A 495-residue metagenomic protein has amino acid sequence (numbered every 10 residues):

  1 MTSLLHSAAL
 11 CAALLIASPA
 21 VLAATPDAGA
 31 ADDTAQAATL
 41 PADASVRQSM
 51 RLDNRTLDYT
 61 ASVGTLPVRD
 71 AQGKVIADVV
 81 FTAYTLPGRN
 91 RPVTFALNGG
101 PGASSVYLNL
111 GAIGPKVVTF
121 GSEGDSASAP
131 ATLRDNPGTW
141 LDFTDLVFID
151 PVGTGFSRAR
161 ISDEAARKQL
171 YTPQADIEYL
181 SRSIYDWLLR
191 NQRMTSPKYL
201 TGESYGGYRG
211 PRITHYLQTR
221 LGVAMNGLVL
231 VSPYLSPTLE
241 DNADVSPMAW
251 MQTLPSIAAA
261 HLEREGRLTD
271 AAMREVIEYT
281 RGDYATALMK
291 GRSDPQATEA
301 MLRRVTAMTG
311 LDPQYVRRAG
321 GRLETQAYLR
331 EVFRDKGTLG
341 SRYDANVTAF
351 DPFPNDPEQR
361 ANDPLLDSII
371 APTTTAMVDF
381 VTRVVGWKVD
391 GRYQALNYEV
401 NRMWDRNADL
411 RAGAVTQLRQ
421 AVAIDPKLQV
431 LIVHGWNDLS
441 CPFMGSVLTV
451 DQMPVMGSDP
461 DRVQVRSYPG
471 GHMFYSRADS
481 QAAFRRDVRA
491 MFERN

Functional and structural regions predicted by a protein language model:
T25-D32, G73-Y171, D451: N-terminal cap/lid subdomain of alpha/beta-hydrolase-fold enzymes
K116-T119, Q218-Q296, A300-A307: A catalytic-pocket lid/entrance helix-loop region that shapes and gates access to the active site across common
E178-S196: Conserved acidic catalytic loop of the alpha/beta-hydrolase fold
R193-Y205: Alpha/beta-hydrolase fold nucleophile elbow
G202-H215: Glycine-rich nucleophile elbow surrounding the catalytic serine of serine-hydrolase chemistry
P295-S440: Alpha/beta-hydrolase fold catalytic core
L428, P442-Q452: Short alpha-helix in the alpha/beta-hydrolase fold that links the catalytic acid
P469-S480: Catalytic histidine-centered segment of alpha/beta-hydrolase-like enzymes
